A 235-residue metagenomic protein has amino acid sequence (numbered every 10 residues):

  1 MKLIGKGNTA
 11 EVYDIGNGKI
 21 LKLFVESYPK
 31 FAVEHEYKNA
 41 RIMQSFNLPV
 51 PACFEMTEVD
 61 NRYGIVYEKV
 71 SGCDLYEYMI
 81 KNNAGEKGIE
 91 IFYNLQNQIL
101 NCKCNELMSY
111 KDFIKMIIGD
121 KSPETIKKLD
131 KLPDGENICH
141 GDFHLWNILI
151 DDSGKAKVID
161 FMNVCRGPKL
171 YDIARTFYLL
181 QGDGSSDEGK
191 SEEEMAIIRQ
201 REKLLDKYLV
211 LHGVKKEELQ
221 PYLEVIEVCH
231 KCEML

Functional and structural regions predicted by a protein language model:
K2-E34, E77: ATP-binding glycine-rich loop module of kinase domains
V12-G16, I126-Y171: Active-site acidic catalytic loop and adjacent metal/ATP-binding pocket of ATP-dependent phosphoryl transfer enzymes
F24, T57, V70: Residues forming the ATP-binding cleft of Hanks-type serine/threonine protein kinase domains
K30-F46: The N-lobe alphaC helix and its flanking beta3-alphaC-beta4 segment of protein kinase-like domains, centered on
Q44-E55: Conserved HxN/HPN-centered segment at the entrance to the catalytic loop of eukaryotic protein kinase-like domains
D60-D74: Conserved short submotifs of the Hanks-type protein kinase catalytic core that shape the nucleotide-binding pocket
Y76-K111, K127-L132, E136-I138, H144: Conserved kinase catalytic-core helix
R175-Q181, S186-L235: Helix-rich C-terminal or lid/interface subdomains of diverse kinases
